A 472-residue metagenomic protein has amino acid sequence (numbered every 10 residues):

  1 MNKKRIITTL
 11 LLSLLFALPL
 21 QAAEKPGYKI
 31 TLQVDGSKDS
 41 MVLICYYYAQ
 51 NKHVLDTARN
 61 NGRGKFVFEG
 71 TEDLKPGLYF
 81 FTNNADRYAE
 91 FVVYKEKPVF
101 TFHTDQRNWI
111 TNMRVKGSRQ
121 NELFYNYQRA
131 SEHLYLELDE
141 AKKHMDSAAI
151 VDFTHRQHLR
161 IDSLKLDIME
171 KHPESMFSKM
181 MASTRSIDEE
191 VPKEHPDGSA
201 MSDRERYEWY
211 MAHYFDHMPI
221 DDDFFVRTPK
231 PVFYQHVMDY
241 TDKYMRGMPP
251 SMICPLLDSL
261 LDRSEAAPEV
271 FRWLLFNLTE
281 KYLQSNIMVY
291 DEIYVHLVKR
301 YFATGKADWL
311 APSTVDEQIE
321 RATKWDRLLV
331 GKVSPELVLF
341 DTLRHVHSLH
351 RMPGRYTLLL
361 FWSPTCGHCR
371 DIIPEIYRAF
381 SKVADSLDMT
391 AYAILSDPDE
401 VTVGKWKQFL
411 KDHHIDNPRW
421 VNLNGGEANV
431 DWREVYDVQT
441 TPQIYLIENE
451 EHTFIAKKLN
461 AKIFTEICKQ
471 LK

Functional and structural regions predicted by a protein language model:
M1-L10: Bacterial N-terminal signal peptides that target proteins for export
T9-P19: Bacterial N-terminal signal peptides
A23-M176, M180-T184, D188-D216, F224: A non-transmembrane, solvent-exposed segment enriched in polar/low-complexity residues
K75-P76, M181, P418-W420, Y436-Y445: Structural micro-motif
Q284-F340, H350-R351, G404, Q408-K411: N-proximal helix/coil linker or "cap" segments that precede and/or mark the start of modular domains
H347-I376, Y392: Short active-site neighborhood of thiol/selenol oxidoreductases, capturing the structured segment around
D371-H413, A428-W432: Structural microenvironment flanking redox-active thiols in thiol-disulfide oxidoreductases
G425-Q470: Thiol/disulfide oxidoreductase modules built on the thioredoxin-like
